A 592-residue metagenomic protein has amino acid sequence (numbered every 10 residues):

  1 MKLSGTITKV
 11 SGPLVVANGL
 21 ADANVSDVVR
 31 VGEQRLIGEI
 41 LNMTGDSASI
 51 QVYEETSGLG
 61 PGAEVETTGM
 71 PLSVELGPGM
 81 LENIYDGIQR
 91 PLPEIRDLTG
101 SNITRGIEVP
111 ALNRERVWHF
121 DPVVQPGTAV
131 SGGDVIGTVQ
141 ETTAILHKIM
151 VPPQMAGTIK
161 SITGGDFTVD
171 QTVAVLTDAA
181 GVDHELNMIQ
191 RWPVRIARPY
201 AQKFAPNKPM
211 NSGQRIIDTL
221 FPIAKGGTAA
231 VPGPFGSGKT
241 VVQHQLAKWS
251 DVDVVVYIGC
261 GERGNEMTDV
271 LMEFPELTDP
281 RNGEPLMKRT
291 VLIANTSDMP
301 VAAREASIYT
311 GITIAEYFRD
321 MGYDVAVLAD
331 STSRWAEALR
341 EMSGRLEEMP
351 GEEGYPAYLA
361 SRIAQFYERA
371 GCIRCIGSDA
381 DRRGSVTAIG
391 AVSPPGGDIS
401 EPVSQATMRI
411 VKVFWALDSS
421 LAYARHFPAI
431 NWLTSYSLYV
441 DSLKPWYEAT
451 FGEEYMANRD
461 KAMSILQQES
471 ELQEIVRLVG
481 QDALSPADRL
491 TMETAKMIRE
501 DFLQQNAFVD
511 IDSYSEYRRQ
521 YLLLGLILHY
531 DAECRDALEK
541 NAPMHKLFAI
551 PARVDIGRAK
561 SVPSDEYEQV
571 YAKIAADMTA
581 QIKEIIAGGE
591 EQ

Functional and structural regions predicted by a protein language model:
M1-T104: N-terminal accessory targeting/assembly segments
G5-I7, I37-N42, K148-M150, M155-I162: Short beta-strand-centered aromatic/proline hotspots
P13-N18, A48-E54, R114-Q125, T158-I162 (+1 more regions): Short alpha-helix capping/helix-loop boundary micro-motifs
L20, Q34, M70-P71, Q89 (+5 more regions): Short, surface-exposed secondary-structure boundary micro-motifs
D46-A48, M70, M155-T158, V231-P232 (+2 more regions): Metallocofactor- and cofactor-centric catalytic cores in central/energy metabolism, strongly enriched
D97-P153, T168-T228, V242-Q245, P280-M299 (+1 more regions): P-loop NTPase nucleotide-binding/switch module
T219-L220, G226-A552: P-loop NTPase catalytic core
L538-Q592: C-terminal amphipathic alpha-helical interaction region
